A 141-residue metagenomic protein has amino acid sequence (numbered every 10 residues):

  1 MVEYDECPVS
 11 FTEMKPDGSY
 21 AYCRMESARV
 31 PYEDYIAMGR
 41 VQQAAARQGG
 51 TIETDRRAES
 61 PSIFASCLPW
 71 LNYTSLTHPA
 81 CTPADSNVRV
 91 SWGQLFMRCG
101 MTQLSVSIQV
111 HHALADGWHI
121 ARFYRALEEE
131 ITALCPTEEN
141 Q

Functional and structural regions predicted by a protein language model:
M1-V9: Hydrophobic "lid/gating" helix adjacent to the active-site nucleophile that controls access to an acyl-thioester pocket
C7, A21, L104-V106: Short amphipathic alpha-helical segments
V9-F11, Y20, H112: Long, contiguous hydrophobic alpha-helical segments, chiefly transmembrane helices and signal peptides
E13-L71: Helical lid/core segments from catalytic subdomains that handle acyl or acyl-like groups
M25-E26, E33, A45, A84-N140: Active-site-proximal acidic secondary-structure segment that organizes catalysis
E53, S60-Q103: Flexible, Gly/Pro-enriched loop and linker segments at secondary-structure and domain junctions
P79, N140-Q141: Gram-positive cell-envelope targeting signals
